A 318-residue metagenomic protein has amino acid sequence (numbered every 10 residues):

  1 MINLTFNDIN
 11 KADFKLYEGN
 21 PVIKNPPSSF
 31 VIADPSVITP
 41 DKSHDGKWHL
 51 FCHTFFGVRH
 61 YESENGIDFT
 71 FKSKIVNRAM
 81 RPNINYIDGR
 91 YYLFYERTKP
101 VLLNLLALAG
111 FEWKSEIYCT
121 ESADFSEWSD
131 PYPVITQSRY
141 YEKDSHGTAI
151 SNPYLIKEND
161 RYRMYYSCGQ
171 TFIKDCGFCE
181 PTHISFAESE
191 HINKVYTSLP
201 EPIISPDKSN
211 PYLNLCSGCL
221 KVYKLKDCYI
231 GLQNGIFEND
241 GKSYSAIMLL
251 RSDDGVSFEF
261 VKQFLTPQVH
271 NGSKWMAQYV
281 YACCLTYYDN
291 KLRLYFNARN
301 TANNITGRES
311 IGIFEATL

Functional and structural regions predicted by a protein language model:
M1-S151, I156-N214, Y223-M276, Y287-L318: Beta-rich carbohydrate-recognition and catalytic domains
L220: Short loop/turn elements that form and flank the Walker-type P-loop nucleotide-binding site in RecA-like NTPase cores
Y281-C284: C-terminal structured domain segments
